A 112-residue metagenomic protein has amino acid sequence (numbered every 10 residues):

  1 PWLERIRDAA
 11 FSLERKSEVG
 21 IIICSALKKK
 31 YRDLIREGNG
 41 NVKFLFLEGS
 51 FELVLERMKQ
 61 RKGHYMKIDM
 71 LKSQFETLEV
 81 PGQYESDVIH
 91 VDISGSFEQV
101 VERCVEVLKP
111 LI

Functional and structural regions predicted by a protein language model:
P1-R36, E52, H64: ATP-dependent small-molecule kinase phosphotransfer cores that center on conserved nucleotide phosphate-binding segments
L3-E4, E48-F51, I68, K72-F75: Amphipathic alpha-helical transducer elements in NTP-driven molecular machines
A9-L13, P81, L111: Hydrophobic helix-cap positions at the C-terminus of alpha-helices in RecA-like/P-loop ATPase nucleotide-binding cores
E18, K30-R32, L47, V91 (+1 more regions): Non-catalytic structural scaffold of enzyme domains
R32-E37, E56-Q60, C104: Short amphipathic alpha-helical segments
G38-M58, V91: Conserved phosphate-donor/acceptor-positioning beta-strand/loop module used by diverse small-molecule
Q60-R103: Small-molecule kinase domains that catalyze NTP-dependent phosphoryl transfer to phosphate-bearing small molecules
R103-L111: C-terminal alpha-helix
